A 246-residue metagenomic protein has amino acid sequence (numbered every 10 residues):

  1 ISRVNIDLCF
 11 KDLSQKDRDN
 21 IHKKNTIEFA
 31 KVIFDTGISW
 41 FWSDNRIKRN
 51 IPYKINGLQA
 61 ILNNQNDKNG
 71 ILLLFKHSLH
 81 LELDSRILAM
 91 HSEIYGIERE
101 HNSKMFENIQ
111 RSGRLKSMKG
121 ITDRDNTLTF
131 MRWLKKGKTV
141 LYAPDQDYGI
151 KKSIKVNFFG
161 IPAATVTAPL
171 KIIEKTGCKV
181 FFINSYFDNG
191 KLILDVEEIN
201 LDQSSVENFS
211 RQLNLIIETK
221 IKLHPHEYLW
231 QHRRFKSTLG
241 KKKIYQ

Functional and structural regions predicted by a protein language model:
I1-L72, E107-I109, M118: Membrane-anchoring hydrophobic helices of lipid-metabolizing enzymes
I6, R114, I172-I173: Structural element of the ATP-grasp superfamily
C9-F10, S117, T176, H224: Residues at alpha-helix termini
K16-D19, K23, L62-K68, M90 (+1 more regions): Non-catalytic C-terminal accessory region of glycerolipid acyltransferases and related lyso-lipid remodeling enzymes
K54-L58, L81, F106, D123-T127 (+2 more regions): Amphipathic coiled-coil/heptad-repeat helices and related helical stalk/stem segments that mediate oligomerization
N56, I97-R99, D123-D125, E197-I199 (+1 more regions): Conserved beta-strand termini and adjacent loop/short-helix elements that scaffold enzyme active sites in alpha/beta
D67-D125, I150-P162: Catalytic core of membrane glycerolipid acyltransferases/transacylases, capturing the structured, soluble-facing
